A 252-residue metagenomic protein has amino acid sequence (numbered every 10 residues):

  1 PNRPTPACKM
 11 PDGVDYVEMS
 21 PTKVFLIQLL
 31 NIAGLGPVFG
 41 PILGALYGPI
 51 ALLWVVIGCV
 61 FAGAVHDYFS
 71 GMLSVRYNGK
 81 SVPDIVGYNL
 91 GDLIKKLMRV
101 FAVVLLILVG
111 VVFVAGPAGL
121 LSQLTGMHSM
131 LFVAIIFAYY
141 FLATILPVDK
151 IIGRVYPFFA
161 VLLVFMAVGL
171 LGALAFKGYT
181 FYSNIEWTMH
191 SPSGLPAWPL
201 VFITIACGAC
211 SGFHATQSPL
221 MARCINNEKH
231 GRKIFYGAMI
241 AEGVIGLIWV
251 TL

Functional and structural regions predicted by a protein language model:
P1-V38, N227-H230: Membrane-interface "cap" regions at the ends of multi-pass membrane proteins
Y16-V17, P49-V56, D84, Y88-V100 (+1 more regions): Membrane-interface alpha-helices at helix entry/exit sites of multi-pass transporters
G44-S74, P83, I94: Extracellular loop-to-transmembrane helix junctions
V56-I57, Q123-F137, P199-C207: Structural signature of hydrophobic alpha-helical transmembrane segments
A102, L106-G110, A160-K177, K229-L252: Selective recognition of specific alpha-helical transmembrane segments in multi-pass small-molecule
G110, V114, A118-I135, A143-T144 (+1 more regions): Hydrophobic alpha-helical segments and their helix-loop junctions in multi-pass secondary transporters
L146-A160, F213-L247: Hydrophobic, small-residue-rich membrane helices and short re-entrant helix-turn-helix hairpins that build
P157-A160, M166-A215: Helix-loop-helix junctions that connect adjacent transmembrane segments in multi-pass membrane transporters
